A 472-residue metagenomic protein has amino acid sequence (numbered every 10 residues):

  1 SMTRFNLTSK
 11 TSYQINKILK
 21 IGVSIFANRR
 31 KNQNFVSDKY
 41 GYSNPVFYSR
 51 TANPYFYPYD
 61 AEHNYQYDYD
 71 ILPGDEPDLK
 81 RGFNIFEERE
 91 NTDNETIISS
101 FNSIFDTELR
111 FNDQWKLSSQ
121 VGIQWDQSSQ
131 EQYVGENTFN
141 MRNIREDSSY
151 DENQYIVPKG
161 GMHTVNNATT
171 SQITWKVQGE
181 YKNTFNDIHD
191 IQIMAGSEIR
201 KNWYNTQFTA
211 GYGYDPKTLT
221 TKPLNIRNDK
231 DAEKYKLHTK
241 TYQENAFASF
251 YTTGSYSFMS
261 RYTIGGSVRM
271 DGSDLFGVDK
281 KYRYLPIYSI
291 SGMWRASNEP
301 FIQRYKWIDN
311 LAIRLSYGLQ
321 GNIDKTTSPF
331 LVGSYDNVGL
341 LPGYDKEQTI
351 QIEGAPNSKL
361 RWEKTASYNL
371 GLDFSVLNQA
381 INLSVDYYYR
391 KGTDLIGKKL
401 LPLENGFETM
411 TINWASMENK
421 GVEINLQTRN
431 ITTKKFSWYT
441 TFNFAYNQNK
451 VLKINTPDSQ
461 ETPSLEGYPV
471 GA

Functional and structural regions predicted by a protein language model:
R4, K10-R29, S37, P77-V134 (+1 more regions): Extracellular/periplasmic, surface-exposed regions of secreted and cell-surface proteins
N32-A52, I454-D458: Low-complexity intrinsically disordered tracts that form flexible linkers/tails across taxa
G41-F86: Acidic, glycine-rich flexible loop segments
F86, N140-R142, S148: Extracytoplasmic gating/loop element in the C-terminal half of outer-membrane beta-barrel translocons and assembly
